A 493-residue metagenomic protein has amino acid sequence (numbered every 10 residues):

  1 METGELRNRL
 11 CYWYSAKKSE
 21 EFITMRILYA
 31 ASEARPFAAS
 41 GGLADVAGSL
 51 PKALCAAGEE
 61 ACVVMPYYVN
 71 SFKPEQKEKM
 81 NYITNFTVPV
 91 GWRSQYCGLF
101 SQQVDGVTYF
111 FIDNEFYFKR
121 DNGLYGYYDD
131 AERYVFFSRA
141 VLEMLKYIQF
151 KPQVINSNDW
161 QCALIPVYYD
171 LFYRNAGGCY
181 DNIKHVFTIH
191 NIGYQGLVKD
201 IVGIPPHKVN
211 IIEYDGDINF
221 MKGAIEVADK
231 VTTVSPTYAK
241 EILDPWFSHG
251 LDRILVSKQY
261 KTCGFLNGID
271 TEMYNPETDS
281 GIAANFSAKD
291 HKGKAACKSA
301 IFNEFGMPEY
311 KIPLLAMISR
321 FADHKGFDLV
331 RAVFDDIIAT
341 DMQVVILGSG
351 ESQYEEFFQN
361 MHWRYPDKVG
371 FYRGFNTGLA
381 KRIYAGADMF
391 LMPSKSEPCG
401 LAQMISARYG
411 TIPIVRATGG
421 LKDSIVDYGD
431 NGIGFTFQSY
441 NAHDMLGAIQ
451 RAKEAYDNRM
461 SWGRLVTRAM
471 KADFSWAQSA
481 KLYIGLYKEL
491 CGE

Functional and structural regions predicted by a protein language model:
R7-R9: Basic polycationic patches enriched in arginine
F22-E493: Catalytic cores of nucleotide-sugar-dependent glycosyltransferases that transfer UDP/GDP/TDP-activated
